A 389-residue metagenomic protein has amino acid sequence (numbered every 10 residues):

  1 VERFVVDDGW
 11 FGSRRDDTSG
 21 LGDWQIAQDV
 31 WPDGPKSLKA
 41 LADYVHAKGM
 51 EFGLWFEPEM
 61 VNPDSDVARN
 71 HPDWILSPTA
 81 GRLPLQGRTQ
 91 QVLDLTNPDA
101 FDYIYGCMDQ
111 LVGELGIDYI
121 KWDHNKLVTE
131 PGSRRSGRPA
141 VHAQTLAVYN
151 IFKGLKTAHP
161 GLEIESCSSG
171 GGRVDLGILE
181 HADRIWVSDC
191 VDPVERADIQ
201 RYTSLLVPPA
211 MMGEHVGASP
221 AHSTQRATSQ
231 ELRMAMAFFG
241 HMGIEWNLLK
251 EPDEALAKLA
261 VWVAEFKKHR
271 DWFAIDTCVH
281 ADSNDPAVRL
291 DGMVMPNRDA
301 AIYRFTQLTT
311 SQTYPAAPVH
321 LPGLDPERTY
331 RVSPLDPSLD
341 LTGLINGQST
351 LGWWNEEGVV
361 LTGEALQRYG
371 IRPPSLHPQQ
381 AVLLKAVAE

Functional and structural regions predicted by a protein language model:
V1-R69, D102-Y103, A143-K153: Aromatic- and glycine-enriched glycan-recognition loops and surfaces that form the carbohydrate-binding subsites
F4, V45, D123, I164 (+3 more regions): Hydrophobic, well-ordered secondary-structure elements that form the walls of internal hydrophobic environments
V5-D7, G53-E57, K121-D123, E165-C167 (+1 more regions): A cross-family glycoside hydrolase active-site/sugar-binding cleft signature
V30-W31, P35-S37, A47, R69-E231 (+2 more regions): Active-site neighborhood of glycoside hydrolase catalytic domains
M50, L162, R328-Y330: A structural micro-motif
G240-H241, E245-A281: Aromatic- and carboxylate-lined catalytic core of secreted/periplasmic carbohydrate-active enzymes
S283-P326: Carbohydrate-binding surface patches
T310-E389: C-terminal beta-sandwich/jelly-roll accessory domains of carbohydrate-active enzymes
